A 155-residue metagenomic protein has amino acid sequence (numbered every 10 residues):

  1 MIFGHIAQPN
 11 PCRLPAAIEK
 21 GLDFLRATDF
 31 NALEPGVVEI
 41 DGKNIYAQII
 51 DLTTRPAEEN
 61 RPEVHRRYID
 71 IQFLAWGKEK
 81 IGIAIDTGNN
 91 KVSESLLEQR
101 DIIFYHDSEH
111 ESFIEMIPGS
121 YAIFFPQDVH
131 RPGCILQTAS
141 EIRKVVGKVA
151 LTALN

Functional and structural regions predicted by a protein language model:
M1-I49, V64: A short, N-terminal "cap"/entry segment at the start of jelly-roll beta-barrel domains of the cupin/DSBH fold
I40-Q48, K80-L96: Short beta-strand/loop turn elements enriched in aromatics
G42, E59-D70, N89-S93, E109 (+1 more regions): A short beta-loop-beta micro-motif enriched in histidine and acidic residues
I50-H65, E98-H110, D128-R131: Short acidic (Asp/Glu) patches
R67-I69, F73-I81, G88, L97-I102: Glycine- and acidic-residue-biased ligand/ion/polar-headgroup-sensing regions
I114-G133: Conserved metal-binding segment of the jelly-roll/cupin
Y121-I123, A139-N155: A short hydrophobic beta-strand segment most commonly corresponding to one strand of the jelly-roll/cupin
C134-T138: Short proline/glycine-enriched turn/loop segments at secondary-structure junctions
